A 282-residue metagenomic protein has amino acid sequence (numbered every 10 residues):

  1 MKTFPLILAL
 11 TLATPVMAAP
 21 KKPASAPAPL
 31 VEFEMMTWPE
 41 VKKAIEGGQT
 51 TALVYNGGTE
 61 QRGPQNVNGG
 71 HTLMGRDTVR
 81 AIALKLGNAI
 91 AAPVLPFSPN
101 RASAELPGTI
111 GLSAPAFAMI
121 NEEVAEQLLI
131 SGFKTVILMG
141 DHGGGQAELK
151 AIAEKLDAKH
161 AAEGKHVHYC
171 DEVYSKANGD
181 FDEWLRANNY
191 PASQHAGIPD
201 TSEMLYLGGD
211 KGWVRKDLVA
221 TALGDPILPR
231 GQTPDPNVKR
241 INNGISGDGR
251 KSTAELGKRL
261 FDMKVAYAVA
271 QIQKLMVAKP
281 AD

Functional and structural regions predicted by a protein language model:
P5-P15: Bacterial N-terminal signal peptides
A19-P115, M119-I137, D141-D282: Extended, histidine- and acidic-residue-enriched regions that form the cofactor-binding/catalytic faces
